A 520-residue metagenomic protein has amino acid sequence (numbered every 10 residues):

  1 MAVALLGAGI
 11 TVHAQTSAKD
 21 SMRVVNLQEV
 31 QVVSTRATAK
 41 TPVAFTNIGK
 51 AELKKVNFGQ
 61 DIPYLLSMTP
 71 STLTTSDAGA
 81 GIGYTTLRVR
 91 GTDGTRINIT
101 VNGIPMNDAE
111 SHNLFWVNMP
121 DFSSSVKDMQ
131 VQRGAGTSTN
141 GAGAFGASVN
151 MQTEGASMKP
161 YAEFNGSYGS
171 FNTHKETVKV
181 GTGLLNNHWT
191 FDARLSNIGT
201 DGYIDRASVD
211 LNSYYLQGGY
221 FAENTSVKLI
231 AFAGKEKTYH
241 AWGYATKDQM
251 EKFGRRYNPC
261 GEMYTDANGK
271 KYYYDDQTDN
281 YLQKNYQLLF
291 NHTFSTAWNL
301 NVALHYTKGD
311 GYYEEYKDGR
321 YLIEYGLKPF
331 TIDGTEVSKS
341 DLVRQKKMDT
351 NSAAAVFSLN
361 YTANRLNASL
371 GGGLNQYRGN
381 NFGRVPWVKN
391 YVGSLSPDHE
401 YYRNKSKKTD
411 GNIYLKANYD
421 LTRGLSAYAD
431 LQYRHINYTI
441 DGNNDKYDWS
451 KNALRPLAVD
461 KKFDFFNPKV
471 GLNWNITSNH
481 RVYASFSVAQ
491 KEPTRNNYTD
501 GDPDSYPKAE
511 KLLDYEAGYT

Functional and structural regions predicted by a protein language model:
Q15-K55, G94: Short, acidic, small-residue-rich periplasmic hinge/interaction motif at the N-terminus of Gram-negative outer-membrane
P63-P105, K127: Extracytoplasmic beta-strand/coil segments of soluble accessory domains associated with Gram-negative outer-membrane
P105-R133, Q152: Short acidic/polar hinge/loop motifs at secondary-structure boundaries that mediate gating or recognition
Y161, Y168-G199, I204-A241, Y286-T296 (+2 more regions): Transmembrane beta-barrel wall of Gram-negative outer-membrane proteins
S167-K175, S196-F221, E262-N291, S340-A354 (+4 more regions): Outer-membrane beta-barrel proteins
H188-F191, N224-L229, A297-L300, R365-A368 (+2 more regions): Repeated loop/turn-to-beta-strand initiation elements of outer-membrane beta-barrel proteins
G219, S226-Q287, E314-D341: Acidic/polar loop-and-plug regions of large Gram-negative outer-membrane beta-barrel proteins
G373-N375, Y401-T520: Structural signature of Gram-negative outer-membrane beta-barrels, strongest in the C-terminal barrel of TonB-dependent
